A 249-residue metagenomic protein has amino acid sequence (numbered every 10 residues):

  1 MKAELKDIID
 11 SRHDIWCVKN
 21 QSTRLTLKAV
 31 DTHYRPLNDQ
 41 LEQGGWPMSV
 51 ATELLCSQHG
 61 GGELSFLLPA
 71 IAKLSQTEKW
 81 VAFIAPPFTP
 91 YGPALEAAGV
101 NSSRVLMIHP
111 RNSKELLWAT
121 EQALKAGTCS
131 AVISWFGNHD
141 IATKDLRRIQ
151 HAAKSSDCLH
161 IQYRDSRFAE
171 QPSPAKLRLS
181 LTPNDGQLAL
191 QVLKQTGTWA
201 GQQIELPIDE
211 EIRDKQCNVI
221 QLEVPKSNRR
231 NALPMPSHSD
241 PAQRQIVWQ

Functional and structural regions predicted by a protein language model:
M1-F83, K226-Q249: Detector for small/aliphatic-rich hydrophobic stretches
T52, A82, L106-I108, I161 (+1 more regions): Hydrophobic/aromatic beta-strand patches that form the interior of the parallel beta-sheet core in alpha/beta enzyme
F66-A70, A94, A119, D145-I149: A short acidic, amphipathic alpha-helical/loop segment
K73, A123, A152: Hydrophobic/aromatic ligand-binding patch that stacks against planar heteroaromatic rings of cofactors or nucleotides
A82-I141: Long, charge-dense
N101-S103, C129, S156-L159, P174-K176 (+1 more regions): Short glycine-/polar-rich loops that comprise or flank the Walker A/P-loop and associated switch/sensor motifs
G127-E170: A contiguous pocket-lining binding segment that forms or flanks enzyme active sites
Q162-S237: Phosphate-binding/switch region of NTP-binding enzymes
